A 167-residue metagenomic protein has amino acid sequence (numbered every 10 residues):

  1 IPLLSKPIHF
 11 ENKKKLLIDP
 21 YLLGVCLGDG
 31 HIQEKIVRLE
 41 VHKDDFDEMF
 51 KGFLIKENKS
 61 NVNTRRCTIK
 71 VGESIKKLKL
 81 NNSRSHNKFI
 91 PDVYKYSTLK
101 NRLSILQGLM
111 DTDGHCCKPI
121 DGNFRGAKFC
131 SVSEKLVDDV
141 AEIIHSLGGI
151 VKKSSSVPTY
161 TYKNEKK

Functional and structural regions predicted by a protein language model:
I1-K163: Intein-associated homing endonuclease modules of the LAGLIDADG/DOD-type, together with closely related HINT-family
